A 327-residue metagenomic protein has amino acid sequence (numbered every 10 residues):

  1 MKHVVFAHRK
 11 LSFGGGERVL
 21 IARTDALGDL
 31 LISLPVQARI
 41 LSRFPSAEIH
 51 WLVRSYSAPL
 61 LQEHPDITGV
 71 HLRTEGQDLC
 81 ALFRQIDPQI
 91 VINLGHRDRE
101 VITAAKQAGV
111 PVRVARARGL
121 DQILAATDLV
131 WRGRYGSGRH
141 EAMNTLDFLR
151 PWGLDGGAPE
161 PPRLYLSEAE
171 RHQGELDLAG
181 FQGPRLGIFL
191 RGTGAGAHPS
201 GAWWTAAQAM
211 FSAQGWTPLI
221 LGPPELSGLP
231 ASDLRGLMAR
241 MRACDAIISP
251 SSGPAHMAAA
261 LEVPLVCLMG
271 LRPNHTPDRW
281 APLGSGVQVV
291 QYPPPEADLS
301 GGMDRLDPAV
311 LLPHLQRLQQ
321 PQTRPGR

Functional and structural regions predicted by a protein language model:
M1-R327: Catalytic machinery of carbohydrate-active enzymes, primarily nucleotide-sugar-dependent glycosyltransferases
